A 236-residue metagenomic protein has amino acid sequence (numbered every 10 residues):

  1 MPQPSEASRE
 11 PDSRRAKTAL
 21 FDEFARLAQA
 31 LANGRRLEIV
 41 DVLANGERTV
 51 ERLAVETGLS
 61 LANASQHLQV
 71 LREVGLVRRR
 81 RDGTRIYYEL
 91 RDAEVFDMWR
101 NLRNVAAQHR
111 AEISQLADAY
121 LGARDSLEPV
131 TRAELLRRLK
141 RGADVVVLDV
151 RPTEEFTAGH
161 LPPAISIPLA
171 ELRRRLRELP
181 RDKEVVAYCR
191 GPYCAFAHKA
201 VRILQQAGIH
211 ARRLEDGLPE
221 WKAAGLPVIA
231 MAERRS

Functional and structural regions predicted by a protein language model:
M1-L31: N-terminal leader segment of winged-helix/HTH proteins
Q3, L90-V146, R151-A158, A230-S236: Flexible, polar/low-complexity N-terminal or interdomain linker segments that lie immediately upstream of folded
A19-N63, I86-E94: N-terminal helix-turn-helix DNA-binding core of bacterial DNA-binding proteins
V55, Q66, R72-E73: Alpha-helical residues within the helix-turn-helix
L68-Q69, L218: Short, hydrophobic-biased segments on the C-terminal half of alpha helices that form "recognition helices"
R72-D82, E89: Beta-hairpin "wing" of winged helix-turn-helix
L76, L179-K222: Catalytic cysteine-centered active loop of the rhodanese-like fold, especially the PTP/DSP P-loop
E134-K199, M231: Positively charged, proline/Ser/Thr-rich regional signature most characteristic of the Rhodanese/CDC25-like
